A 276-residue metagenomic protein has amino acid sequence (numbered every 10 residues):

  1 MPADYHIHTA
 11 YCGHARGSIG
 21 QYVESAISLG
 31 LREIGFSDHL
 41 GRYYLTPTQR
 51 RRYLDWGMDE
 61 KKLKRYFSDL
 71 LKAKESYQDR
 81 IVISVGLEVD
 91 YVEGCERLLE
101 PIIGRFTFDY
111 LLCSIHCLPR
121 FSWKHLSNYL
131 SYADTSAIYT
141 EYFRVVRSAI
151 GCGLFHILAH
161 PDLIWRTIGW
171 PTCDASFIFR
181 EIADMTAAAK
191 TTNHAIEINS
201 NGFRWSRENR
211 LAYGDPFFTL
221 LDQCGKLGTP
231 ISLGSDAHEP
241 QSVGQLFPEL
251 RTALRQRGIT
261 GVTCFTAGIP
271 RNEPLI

Functional and structural regions predicted by a protein language model:
M1-E93, I102-R105, W165-R180, S200 (+2 more regions): An N-terminally biased module of ancient metal coordination in phosphate/nucleic-acid-related enzymes
M1-T9, I19, G30, L45 (+2 more regions): Charged catalytic cores and adjacent phosphate/nucleic-acid-binding surfaces used for phosphate/nucleic-acid chemistry
I34-F36, L111, L158, I196 (+1 more regions): Hydrophobic residues within beta-strands of alpha/beta enzymes
S37, S114, P161, N199 (+1 more regions): Conserved residues at the C-terminal ends of beta-strands
R42-T48, Y77-D79, W123-D134, V146-L158 (+3 more regions): Noncatalytic linker/hinge segments flanking ATPase motor cores
W56-T192: Extended substrate/RNA-proximal surfaces in nucleic-acid metabolism proteins
